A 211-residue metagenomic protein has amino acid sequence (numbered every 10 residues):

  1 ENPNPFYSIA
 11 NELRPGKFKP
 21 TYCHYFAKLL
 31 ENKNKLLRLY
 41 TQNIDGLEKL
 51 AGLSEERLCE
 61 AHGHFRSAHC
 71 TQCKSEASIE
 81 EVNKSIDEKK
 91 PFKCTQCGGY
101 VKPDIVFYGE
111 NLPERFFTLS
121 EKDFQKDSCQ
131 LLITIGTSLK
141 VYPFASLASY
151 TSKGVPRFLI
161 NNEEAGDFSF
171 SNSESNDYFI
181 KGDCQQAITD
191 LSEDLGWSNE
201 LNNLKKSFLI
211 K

Functional and structural regions predicted by a protein language model:
E1-K211: Conserved catalytic alpha/beta core of Sir2/sirtuin-type deacylases, generalized to analogous enzyme cores that bind
